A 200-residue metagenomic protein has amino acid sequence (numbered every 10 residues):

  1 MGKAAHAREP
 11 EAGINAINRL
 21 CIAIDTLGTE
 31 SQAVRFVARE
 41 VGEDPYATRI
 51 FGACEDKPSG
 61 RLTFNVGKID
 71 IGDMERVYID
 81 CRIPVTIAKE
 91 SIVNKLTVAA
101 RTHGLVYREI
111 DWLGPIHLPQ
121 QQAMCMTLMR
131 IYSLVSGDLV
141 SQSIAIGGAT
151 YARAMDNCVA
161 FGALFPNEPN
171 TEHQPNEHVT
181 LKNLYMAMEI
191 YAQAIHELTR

Functional and structural regions predicted by a protein language model:
M1, G67, D80-R82, F161-G162: Generic beta-strand/beta-sheet core signal
M1, V77-I79, G114-H117: A generic structural motif
A4-H6: Non-catalytic, solvent-exposed interaction/assembly segments
E11-A16, T29-N65, D70, V106-R200: An extended, acidic, His-containing surface patch that forms the Zn2+-binding/catalytic region of metallohydrolases
E11-I14, A23-T26, E90-R101: Short amphipathic alpha-helices in soluble, non-transmembrane regions that often serve as interface/regulatory elements
L62, E75-V77, H103: Structural beta-strand/beta-sheet cores of well-ordered domains, especially the beta-sheet scaffolds that support
E75-K89: C-terminal catalytic subdomain
